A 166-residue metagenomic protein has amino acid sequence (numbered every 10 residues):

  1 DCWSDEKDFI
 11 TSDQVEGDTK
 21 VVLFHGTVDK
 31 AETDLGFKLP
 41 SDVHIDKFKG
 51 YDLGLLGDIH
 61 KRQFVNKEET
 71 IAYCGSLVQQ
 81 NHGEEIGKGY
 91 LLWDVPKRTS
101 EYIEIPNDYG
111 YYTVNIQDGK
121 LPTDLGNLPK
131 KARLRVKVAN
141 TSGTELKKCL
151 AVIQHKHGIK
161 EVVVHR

Functional and structural regions predicted by a protein language model:
D1-I71: His/Asp/Glu-rich metal-coordinating catalytic cores of metallo-dependent phosphodiesterases/hydrolases acting on
T19, G87-K88, K131-R133: Short, surface-exposed beta-edge/turn micro-motifs
K20, E68-A72, Q154-V162: Active-site regions of enzymes building and remodeling cell-envelope glycoconjugates
G26, L77, N140: Residue-level signal for short, function-critical loop segments
L53, G57-Y109, N115-L121: A conserved active-site cap/scaffold subdomain adjacent to cofactor or substrate pockets
D94-R166: Accessory, non-catalytic peripheral segments of nucleic-acid enzymes
